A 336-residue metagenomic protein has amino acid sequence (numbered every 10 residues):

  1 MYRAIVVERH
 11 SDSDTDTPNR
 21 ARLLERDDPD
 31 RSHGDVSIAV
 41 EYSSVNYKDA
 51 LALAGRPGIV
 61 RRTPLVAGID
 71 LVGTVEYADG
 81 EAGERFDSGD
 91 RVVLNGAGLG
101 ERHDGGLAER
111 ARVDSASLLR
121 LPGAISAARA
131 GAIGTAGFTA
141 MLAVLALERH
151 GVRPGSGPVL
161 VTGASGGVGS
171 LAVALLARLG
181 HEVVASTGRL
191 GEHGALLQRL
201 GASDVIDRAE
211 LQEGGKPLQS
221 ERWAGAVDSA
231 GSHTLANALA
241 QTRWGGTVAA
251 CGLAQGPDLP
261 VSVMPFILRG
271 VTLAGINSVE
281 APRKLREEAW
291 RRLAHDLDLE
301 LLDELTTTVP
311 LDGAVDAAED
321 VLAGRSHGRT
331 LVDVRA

Functional and structural regions predicted by a protein language model:
P29-V45, R56-L99: Glycine-rich beta-strand-centered segment in the early N-terminal region that forms part of a ligand/cofactor-binding
L94-L160: NAD(P)H dinucleotide-binding glycine-rich loop of Rossmann-like/cofactor-binding domains, especially the beta1-alpha1
R102, H233-L299, V334-A336: Glycine-rich phosphate-binding loop and adjacent beta-alpha segment of Rossmann(oid) nucleotide-cofactor-binding
T139, G167-V168, H233: Hydrophobic/small residue at the entry helix of a nucleotide-binding pocket
G163-A164, A230: NAD(P)H cofactor-binding loop motif with strongest signal on the N-terminal glycine-rich segment
S165, G169, V173: N-terminal Rossmann NAD(P)H-binding glycine-rich loop of SDR-like oxidoreductase domains
A177-H233, R291: Adenosine-nucleotide cofactor-binding segment
K284-A336: C-terminal hydrophobic helical "lid"/dimerization subdomain of Rossmann-like NAD(P)H-dependent oxidoreductases
